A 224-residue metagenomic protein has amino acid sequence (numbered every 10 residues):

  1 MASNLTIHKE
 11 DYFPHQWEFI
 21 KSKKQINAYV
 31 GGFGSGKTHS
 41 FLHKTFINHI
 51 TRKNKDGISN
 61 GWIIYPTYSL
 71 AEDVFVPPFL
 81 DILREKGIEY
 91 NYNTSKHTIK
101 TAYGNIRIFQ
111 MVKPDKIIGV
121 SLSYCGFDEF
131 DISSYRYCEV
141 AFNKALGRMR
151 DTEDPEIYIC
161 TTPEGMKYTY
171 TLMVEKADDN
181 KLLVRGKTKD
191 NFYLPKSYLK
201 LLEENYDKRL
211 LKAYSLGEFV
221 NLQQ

Functional and structural regions predicted by a protein language model:
M1-Q224: Phosphate/NTP-binding elements of NTP-utilizing enzymes
